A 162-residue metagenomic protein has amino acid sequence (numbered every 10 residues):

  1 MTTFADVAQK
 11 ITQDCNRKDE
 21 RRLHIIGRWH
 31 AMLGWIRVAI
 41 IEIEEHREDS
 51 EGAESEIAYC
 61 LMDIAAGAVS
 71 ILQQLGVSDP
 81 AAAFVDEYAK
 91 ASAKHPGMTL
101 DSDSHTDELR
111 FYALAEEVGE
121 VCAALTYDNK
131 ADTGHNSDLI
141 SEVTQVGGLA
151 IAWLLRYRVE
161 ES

Functional and structural regions predicted by a protein language model:
M1-S162: Flexible "arm" and connector segments at domain edges
